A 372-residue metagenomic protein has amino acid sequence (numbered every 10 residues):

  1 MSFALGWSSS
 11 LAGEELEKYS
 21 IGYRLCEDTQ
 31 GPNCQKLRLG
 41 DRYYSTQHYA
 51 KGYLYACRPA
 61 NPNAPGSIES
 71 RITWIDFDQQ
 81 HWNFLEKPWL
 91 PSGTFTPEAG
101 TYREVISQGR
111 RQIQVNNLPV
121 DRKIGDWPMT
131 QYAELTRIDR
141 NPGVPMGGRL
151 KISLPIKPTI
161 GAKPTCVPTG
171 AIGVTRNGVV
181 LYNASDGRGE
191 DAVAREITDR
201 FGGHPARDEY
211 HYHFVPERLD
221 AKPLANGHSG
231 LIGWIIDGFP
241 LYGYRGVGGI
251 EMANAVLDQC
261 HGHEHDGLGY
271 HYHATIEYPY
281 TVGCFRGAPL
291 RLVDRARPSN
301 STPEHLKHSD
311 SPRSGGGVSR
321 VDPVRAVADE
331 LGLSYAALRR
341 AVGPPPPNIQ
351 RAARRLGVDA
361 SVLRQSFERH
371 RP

Functional and structural regions predicted by a protein language model:
M1-G6: Bacterial N-terminal signal peptides
W7-G13: Sec/Tat signal peptide C-region and signal peptidase I cleavage site
G13-R188: Solvent-exposed N-terminal domain segments of exported/luminal and surface proteins
E14-E17, I21-L25, A255-G315: Long, compositionally biased interface segments
L150-K157, T175-V179, A206-L219, D266-P279 (+2 more regions): Extracellular/lumenal glycan-associated surfaces
G189-T198, R207-E251: Short helix-loop boundary/capping segments
R195-G202, V256-G262, S314-G316, I349: Short, recurring structural edge motifs at helix starts
H305-P372: Mature extracytoplasmic/periplasmic regions of secreted or cell-envelope proteins, especially long low-complexity
